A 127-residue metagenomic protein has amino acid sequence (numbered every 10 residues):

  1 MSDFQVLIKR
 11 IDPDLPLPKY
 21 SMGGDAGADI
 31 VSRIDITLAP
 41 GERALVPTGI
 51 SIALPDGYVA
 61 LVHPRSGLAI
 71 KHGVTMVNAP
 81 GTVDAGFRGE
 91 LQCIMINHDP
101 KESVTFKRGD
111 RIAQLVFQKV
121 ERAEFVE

Functional and structural regions predicted by a protein language model:
M1-E127: DUTPase catalytic domain/fold
